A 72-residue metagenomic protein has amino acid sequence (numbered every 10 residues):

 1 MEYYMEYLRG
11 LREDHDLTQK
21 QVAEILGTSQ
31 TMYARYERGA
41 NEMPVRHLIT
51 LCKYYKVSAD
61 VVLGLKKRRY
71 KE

Functional and structural regions predicted by a protein language model:
M1-E6, Y70: A detector for short, charged/polar N-terminal pre-domain segments
E6-I25, T50: Short basic helix-loop element that most often maps to the first helix and adjoining turn of HTH DNA-binding modules
L8, V22-A23, Y33-Y36, V62: Conserved hydrophobic/aromatic packing and binding residues within compact polymer-binding modules
D14, K53, V61-E72: Short, charged recognition helix plus adjacent turn of helix-turn-helix-like nucleic-acid-binding domains
L26-E42: Recognition helix of helix-turn-helix/homeodomain-like DNA-binding domains that insert into the DNA major groove
A40-T50, R69-K71: Short, basic-rich loop-to-helix N-cap that marks the start of a DNA-contacting helix
